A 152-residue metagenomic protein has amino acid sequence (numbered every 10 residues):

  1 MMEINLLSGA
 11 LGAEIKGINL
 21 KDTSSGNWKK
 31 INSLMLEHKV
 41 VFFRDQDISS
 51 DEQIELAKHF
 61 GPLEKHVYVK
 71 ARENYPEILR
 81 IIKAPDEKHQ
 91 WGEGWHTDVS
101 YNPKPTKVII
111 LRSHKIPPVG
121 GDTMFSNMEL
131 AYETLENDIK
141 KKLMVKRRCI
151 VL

Functional and structural regions predicted by a protein language model:
M2-L152: Non-heme Fe(II) oxygenase catalytic core, chiefly the N-lobe of the double-stranded beta-helix
